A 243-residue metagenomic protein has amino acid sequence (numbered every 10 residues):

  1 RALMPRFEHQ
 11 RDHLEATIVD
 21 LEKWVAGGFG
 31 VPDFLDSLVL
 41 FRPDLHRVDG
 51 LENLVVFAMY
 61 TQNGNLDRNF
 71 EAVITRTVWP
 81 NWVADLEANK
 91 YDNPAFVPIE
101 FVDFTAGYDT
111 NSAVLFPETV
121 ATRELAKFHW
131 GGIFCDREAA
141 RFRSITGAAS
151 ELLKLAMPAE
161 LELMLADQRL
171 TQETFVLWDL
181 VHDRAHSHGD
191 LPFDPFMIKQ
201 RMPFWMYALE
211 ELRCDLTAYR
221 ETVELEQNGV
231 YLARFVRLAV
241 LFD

Functional and structural regions predicted by a protein language model:
R1-L3: Noncatalytic N-terminal accessory/assembly modules of large enzymes
H9-E162: Contiguous, non-catalytic segments that form substrate-binding/exosite surfaces or channel walls
L161-W178: Short pre-active-site segment immediately N-terminal to the catalytic Zn-binding motif
Q172, Y219, V223-D243: Long, well-structured alpha-helical subdomains associated with metal-dependent extracellular/ecto-lumenal hydrolases
F175-L191: Active-site recognition of the HExxH zinc-binding catalytic motif
H186, D190-D194, R220-Q227: Conserved helix-loop functional segments at active or binding sites
D190-L212: Post-HEXXH active-site segment of zinc metalloproteases
Y207-V223: An active-site-proximal "capping" alpha-helix that borders the catalytic cofactor pocket
